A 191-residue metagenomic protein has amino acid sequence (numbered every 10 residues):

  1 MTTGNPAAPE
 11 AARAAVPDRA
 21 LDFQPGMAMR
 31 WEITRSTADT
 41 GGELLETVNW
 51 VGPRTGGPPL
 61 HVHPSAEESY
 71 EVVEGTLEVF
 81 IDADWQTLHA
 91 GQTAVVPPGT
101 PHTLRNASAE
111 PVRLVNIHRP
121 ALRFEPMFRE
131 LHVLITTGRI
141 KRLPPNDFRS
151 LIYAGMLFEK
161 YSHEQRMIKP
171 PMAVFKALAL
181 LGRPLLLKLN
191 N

Functional and structural regions predicted by a protein language model:
M1-M29, T34-L44, G52-L60, P64-A66 (+2 more regions): Jelly-roll (double-stranded beta-helix
